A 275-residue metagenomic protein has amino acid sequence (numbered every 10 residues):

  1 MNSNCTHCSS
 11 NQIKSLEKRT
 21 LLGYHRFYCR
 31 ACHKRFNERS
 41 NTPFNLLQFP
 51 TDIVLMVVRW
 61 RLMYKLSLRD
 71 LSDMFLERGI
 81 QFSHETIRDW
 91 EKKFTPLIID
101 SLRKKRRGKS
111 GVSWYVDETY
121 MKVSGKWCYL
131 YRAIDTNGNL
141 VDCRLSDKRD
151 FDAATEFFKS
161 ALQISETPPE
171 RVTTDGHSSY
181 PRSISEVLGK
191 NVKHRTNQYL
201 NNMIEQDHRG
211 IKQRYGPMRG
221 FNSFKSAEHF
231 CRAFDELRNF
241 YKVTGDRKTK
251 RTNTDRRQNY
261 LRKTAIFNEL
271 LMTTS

Functional and structural regions predicted by a protein language model:
I13, C29, V57, L71 (+9 more regions): Mobile genetic element proteins and their domesticated derivatives, centered on retroelements and DNA transposons
K14, K18-M63, K109, S113: Basic, short loop/linker segments at the boundary and entry of helix-turn-helix/winged-helix-like folds
L46-Q48, K93, R144-S165: Active-site beta-loop-alpha junctions of metal-dependent nucleic acid enzymes, especially the RNase H-like/DDE
L62-K65, S124-L140, D150, F158-K159: Short conserved beta-strand segments at catalytic cores or DNA/RNA-binding microdomains of nucleic-acid binding
S67-I80: DNA-recognition alpha helix
D89-K109: Short, basic alpha-helical nucleic acid-contact segments in DNA-binding proteins and DNA transaction factors
K109-V123, R132: Two-metal-ion RNase H-like nuclease active-site motif
P217, E228-S275: C-terminal domain-tail junction helix/linker
